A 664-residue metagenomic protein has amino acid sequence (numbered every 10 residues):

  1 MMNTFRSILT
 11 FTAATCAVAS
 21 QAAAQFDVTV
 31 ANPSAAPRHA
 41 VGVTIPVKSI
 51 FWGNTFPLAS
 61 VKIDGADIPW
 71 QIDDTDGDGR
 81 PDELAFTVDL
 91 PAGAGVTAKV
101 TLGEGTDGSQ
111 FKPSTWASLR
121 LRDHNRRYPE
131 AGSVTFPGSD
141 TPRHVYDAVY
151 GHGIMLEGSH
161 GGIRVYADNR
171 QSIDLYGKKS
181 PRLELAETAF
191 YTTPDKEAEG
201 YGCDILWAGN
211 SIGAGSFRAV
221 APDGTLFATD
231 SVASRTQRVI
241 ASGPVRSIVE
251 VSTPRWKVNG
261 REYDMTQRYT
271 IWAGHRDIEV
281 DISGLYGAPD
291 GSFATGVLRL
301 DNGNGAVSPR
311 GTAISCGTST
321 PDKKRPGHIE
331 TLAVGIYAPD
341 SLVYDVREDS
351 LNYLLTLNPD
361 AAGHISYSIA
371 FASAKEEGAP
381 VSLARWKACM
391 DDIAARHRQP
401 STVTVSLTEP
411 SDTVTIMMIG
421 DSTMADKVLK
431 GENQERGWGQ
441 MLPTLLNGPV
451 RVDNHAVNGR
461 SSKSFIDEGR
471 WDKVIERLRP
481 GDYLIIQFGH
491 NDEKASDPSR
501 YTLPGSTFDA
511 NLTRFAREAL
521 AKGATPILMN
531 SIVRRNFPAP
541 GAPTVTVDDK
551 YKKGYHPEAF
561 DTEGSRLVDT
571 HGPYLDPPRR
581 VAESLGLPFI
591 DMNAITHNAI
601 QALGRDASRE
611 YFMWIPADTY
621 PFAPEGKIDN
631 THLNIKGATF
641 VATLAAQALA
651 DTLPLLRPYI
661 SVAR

Functional and structural regions predicted by a protein language model:
A23, D74-L90, V334-L407: Beta-strand-rich recognition/accessory modules
Q25-Y128, S133, H144, G151: Alpha-mannosidase-like glycoside hydrolase catalytic domains involved in N-glycan trimming, generalizing to other
S60-E83, K257, D301-T320, G335-V343: Solvent-exposed beta-strand/loop surfaces of large extracellular or lumenal domains
E104-T229: Solvent-exposed N-terminal domain segments of exported/luminal and surface proteins
K196-A273: Extended, loop-rich substrate-binding clefts of extracytoplasmic carbohydrate-active enzymes
M265, D277-P309: Acidic (Asp/Glu-rich), glycine- and aromatic
T408-A456, D472-L484: Serine-esterase "nucleophile elbow" of acetyl-processing enzymes
R470-T639, T643-S661: Alpha-helical cap/lid subdomain in secreted, periplasmic, or secretory-pathway luminal O-acyl-processing enzymes
